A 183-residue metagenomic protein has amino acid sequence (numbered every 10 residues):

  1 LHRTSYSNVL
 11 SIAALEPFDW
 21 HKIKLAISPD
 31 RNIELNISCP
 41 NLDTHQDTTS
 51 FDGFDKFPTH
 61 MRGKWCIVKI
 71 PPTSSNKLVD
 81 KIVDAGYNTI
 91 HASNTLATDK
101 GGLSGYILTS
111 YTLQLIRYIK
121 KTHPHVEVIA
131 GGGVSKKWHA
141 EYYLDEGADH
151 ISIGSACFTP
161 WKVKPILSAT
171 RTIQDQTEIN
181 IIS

Functional and structural regions predicted by a protein language model:
L1-S5, D55-R62, V83, I116-H123 (+1 more regions): Surface-exposed amphipathic alpha-helices with a cationic face
L1-T48: Active-site beta->alpha loop and helix N-cap motifs at the rims of alpha/beta catalytic domains
S5-S11, M61-S74, I119-G131: Short beta-strand/loop segments at the ligand-binding rim of alpha/beta enzyme cores
F18-I27, T73-A85, I119-H123, V134-I151: Catalytic cores of alpha/beta
I33, I90, I151-S152: Hydrophobic residues within beta-strands of alpha/beta enzymes
I37-S50, P72-V126, P160-I166: Glycine/Thr-rich beta-alpha phosphate-binding loop at enzyme active sites
S38, E127-V134, I153-S155: Glycine-rich beta-strand-to-loop/alpha-helix junction loops that act as flexible
D99-L108, L144-S183: C-terminal helical cap(s) of enzyme catalytic domains, especially alpha/beta-barrels
